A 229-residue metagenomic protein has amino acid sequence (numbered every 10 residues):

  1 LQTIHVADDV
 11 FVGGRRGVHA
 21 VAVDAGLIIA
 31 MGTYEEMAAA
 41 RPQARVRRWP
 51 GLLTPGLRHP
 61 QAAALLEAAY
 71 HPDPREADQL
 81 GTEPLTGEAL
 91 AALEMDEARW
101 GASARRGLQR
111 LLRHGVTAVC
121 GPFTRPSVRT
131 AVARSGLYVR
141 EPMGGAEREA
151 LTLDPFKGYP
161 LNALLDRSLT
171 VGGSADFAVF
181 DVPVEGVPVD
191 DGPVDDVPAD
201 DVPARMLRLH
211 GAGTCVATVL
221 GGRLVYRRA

Functional and structural regions predicted by a protein language model:
L1-A40, P160-G211, V219-A229: N-terminal metal-binding scaffold of metallo-dependent hydrolase/deaminase domains
L1-A7, A38-E88, A98: Replace "His-x-His-based motif
R16, L85, R99-R106, F123 (+2 more regions): Conserved active-site and cofactor/substrate-binding residues in soluble primary-metabolism enzymes
A91-R113: Alpha-helix-centered segments that form part of catalytic cores
Q109-L112, T130, T170: Alpha-helical segments flanking ligand/cofactor-binding loops in enzyme cores
H114-L153: Active-site loop-helix segments enriched in His/Asp/Glu that coordinate and activate a nucleophilic water at divalent
L153-L161: Short, structured beta-strand/loop micro-motifs enriched in basic residues and often containing a Trp
